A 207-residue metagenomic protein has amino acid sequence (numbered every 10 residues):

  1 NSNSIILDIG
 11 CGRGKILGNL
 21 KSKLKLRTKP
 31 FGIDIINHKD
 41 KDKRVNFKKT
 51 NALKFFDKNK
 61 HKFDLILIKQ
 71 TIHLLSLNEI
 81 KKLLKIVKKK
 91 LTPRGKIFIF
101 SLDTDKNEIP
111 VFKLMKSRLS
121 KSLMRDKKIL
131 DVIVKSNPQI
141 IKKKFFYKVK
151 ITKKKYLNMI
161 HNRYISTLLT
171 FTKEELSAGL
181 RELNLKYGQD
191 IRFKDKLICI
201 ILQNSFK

Functional and structural regions predicted by a protein language model:
N1-S2, N19: Conserved alpha-helix/loop element of class I SAM-dependent methyltransferases that forms part of the SAM/SAH-binding
L7, G12-F55: Class I SAM-dependent methyltransferase SAM/SAH-binding core
L67: A conserved beta-strand element that flanks and buttresses the S-adenosyl-L-methionine
Q70-L74: Short catalytic micro-motifs in class I SAM-dependent methyltransferases
K81-P93: A short glycine-rich, Lys/Arg-flanked "PGG" loop and its adjoining helix->strand segment in the class I
F98-M124: Conserved class I S-adenosyl-L-methionine
S122-N137: Short alpha-helix
I141-K207: Conserved Class I S-adenosyl-L-methionine
